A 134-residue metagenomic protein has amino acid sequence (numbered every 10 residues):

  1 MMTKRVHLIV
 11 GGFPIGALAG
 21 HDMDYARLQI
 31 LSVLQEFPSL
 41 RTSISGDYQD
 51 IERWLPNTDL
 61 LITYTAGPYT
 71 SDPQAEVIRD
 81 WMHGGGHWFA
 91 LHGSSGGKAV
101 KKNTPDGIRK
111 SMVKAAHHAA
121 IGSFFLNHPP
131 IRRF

Functional and structural regions predicted by a protein language model:
M1-T3: Glycine-rich phosphate/diphosphate-binding loops that line cofactor/substrate pockets in enzymes
R5-L8, L18-K98: Helical hinge/lid and interdomain linker segments adjacent to catalytic or ligand-binding clefts that mediate domain
G12-G16: A short, flexible beta-alpha/helix-coil linker loop
P68-F134: A glycine-rich, often tryptophan-bearing local segment used as a flexible ligand/cofactor-contacting loop or short
